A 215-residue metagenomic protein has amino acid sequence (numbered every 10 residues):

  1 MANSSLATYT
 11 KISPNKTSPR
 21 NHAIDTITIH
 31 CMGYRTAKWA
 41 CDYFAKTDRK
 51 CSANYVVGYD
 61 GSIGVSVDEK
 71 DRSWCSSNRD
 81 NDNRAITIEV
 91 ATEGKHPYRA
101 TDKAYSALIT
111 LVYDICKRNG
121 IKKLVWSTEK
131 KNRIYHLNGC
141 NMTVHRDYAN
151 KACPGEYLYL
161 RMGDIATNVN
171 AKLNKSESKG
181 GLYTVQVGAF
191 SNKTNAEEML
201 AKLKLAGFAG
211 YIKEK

Functional and structural regions predicted by a protein language model:
M1-D82: N-terminal catalytic cores of peptidoglycan-degrading enzymes
A2-N21, G94-K179: Basic/polar, cationic surfaces and motifs that engage anionic cell-wall and phosphate/carboxylate ligands
T26, A85-T87, N141-T143: Structural preference for beta-strand elements that scaffold enzyme active sites
I29-Y34, V56-D60, S66-K70, E89-E93 (+3 more regions): Active-site-proximal beta-strand/loop segments in catalytic clefts of secreted hydrolases
C31, V112-G120, L203, G207: Sec/Tat-exported extracytoplasmic proteins
K38-A53, E156-Y157, N195-L205: Surface-exposed flexible segments
D71-R99: N-terminal accessory/precursor segments of enzymes
S176-K215: Solvent-exposed beta-strand motifs enriched in subsets of small alpha/beta binding domains, especially certain
